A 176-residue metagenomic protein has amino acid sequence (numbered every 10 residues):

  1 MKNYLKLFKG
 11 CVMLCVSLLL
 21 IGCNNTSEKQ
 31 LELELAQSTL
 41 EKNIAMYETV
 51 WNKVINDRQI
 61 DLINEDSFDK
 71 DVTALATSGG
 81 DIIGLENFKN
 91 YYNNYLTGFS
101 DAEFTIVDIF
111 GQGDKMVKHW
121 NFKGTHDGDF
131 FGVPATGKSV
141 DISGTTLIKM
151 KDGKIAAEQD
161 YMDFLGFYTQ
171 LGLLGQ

Functional and structural regions predicted by a protein language model:
K2-V12: Bacterial N-terminal signal peptides that target proteins for export
C11-I21: Bacterial N-terminal signal peptides
C23-D66, Q176: Short, low-complexity N-terminal intrinsically disordered segments enriched in polar/charged residues
E28-K29, A156-Q176: Low-complexity, intrinsically disordered terminal/linker segments enriched in charged and Gly/Pro repeats
L35, I60-M116: A solvent-exposed, acidic/Ser-Thr-rich amphipathic alpha-helical stretch
I109-V117, K149-A156: A short, structured loop/turn motif at beta-sheet edges
D114-H126: A short hydrophobic beta-strand element
K123-D152: Exposed beta-sheet edge and beta->alpha loop/turn motif
